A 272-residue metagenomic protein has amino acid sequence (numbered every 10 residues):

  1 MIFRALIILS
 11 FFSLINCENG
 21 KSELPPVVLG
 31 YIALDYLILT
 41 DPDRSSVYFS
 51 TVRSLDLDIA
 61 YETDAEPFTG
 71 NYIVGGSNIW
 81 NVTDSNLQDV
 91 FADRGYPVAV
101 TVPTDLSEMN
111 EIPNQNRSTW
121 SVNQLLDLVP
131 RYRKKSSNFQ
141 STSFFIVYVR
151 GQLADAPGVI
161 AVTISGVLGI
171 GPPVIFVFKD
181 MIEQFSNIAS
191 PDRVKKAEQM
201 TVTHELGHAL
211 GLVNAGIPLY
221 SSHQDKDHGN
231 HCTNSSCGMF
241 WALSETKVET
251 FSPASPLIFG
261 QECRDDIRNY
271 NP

Functional and structural regions predicted by a protein language model:
M1-I8: Sec-dependent signal peptide recognition, specifically the positively charged N-region followed immediately by
S13-N16: C-terminal motif of bacterial Sec signal peptides marking the signal peptidase cleavage site
E18-K21: Bacterial signal peptide processing site
L24-F144, Y148-D155: Propeptide-to-catalytic entry region of secreted or membrane-anchored zinc metalloproteases
Y48-F49, R133-I217: Active-site-proximal segment of zinc-dependent metalloprotease catalytic domains
G75-L87, L128, E198-V202, L206 (+2 more regions): Stable alpha-helical elements in mature extracytoplasmic
E183-R264: The catalytic-center signature of Zn2+-dependent metalloproteases
N271-P272: Short, solvent-exposed mixed-charge patches
